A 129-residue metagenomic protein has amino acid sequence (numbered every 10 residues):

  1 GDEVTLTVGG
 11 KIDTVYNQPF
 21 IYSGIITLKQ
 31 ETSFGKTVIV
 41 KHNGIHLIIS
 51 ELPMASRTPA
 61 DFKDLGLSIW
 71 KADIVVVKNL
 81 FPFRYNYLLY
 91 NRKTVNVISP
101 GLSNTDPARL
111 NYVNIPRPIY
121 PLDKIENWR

Functional and structural regions predicted by a protein language model:
G1-F20, G24-I26: Phosphate/diphosphate-binding loops
P19-R129: Extended hydrophobic packing segments that form well-structured cores
